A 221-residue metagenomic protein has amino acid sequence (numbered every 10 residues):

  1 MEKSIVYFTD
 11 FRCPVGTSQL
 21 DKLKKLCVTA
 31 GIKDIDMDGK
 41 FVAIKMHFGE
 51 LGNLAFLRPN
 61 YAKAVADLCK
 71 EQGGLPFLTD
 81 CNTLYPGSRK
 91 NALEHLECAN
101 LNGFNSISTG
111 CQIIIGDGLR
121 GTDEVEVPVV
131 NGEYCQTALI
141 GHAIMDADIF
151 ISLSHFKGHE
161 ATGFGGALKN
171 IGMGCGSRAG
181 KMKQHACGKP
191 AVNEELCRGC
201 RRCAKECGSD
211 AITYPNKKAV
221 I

Functional and structural regions predicted by a protein language model:
M1-I221: N-terminal and secondary-structure boundary signal
